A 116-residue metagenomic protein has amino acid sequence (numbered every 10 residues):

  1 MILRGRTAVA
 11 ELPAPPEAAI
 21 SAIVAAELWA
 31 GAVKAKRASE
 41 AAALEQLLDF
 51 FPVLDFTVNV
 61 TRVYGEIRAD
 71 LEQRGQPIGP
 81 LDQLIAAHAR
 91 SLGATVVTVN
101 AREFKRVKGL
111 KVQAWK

Functional and structural regions predicted by a protein language model:
M1-V24, A30-Q46, F51: Short, well-structured N-terminal submotif of metal-dependent ribonuclease cores
A8, V24, V60, I85 (+1 more regions): Alpha-helix capping/helix-boundary segments
V9-L12, E45, R68, H88 (+1 more regions): Short secondary-structure boundary/capping segments
A35-S39, L71-E72, A114-K116: Short, hinge-like loop/turn segments at secondary-structure boundaries
P52-V99: Active-site neighborhoods of divalent-metal-dependent phosphate/nucleic-acid chemistry enzymes
L54-D55, Q113-W115: Short acidic-hydrophobic, aromatic-tinged amphipathic segments that line or gate anion-handling sites
